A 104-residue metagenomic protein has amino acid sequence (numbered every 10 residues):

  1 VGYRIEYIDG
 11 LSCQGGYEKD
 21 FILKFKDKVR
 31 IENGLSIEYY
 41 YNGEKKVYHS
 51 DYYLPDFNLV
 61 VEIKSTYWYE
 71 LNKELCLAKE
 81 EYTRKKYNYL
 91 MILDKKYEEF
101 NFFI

Functional and structural regions predicted by a protein language model:
V1-I104: Nucleic-acid endo/exonuclease domains
